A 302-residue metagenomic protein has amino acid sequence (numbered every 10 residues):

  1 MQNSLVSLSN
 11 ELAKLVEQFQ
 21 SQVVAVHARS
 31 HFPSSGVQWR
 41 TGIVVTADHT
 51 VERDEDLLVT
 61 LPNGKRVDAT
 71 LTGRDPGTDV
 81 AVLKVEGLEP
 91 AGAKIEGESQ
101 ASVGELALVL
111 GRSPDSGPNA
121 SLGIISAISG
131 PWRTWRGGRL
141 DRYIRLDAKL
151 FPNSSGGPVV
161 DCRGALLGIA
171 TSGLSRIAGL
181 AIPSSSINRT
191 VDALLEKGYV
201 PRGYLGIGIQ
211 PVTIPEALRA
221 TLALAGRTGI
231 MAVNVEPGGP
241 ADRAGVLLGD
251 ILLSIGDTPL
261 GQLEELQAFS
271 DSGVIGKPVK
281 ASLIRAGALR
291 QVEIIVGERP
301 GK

Functional and structural regions predicted by a protein language model:
M1-S4, K14, R40, T70 (+2 more regions): C-terminal recognition in membrane/secretory proteostasis and scaffolding
Q2-S4, Q20-N119, P152, S175 (+7 more regions): Conserved active-site neighborhood of the chymotrypsin/trypsin-like protease fold
N10-E11: Short alpha-helical capping/linker elements at sensor-output junctions, especially the PAS-family N-cap and C-terminal
E17, P118-N119, L180, G198: Residues that recognize and position ribonucleotide moieties
Q20-Q22, E86-K94, N119-I177, S184 (+2 more regions): Active-site region of chymotrypsin-like
A28, R112, G130, G157 (+3 more regions): Short, conserved catalytic or interaction motifs in soluble domains
T41, A47, T72-R74, I128 (+6 more regions): Residue-level recognition of beta-strand microenvironments
G42, G104-L110, V159, G164 (+2 more regions): A structural signal for short beta-strand/turn segments enriched in small hydrophobics and glycine
